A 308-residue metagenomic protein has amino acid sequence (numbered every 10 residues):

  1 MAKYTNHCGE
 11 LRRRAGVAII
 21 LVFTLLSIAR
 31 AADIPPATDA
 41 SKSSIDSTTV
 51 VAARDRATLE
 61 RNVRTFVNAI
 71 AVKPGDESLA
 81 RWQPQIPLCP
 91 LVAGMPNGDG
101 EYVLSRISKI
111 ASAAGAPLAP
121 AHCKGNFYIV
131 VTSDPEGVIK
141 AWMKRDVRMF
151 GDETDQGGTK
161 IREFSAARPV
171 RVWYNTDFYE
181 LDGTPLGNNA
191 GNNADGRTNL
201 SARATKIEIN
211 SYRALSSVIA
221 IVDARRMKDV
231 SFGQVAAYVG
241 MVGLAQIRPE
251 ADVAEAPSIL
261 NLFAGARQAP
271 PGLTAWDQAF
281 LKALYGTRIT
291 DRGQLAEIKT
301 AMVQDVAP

Functional and structural regions predicted by a protein language model:
M1-R13: N-terminal secretory signal peptides that target proteins for export/translocation
G16-S27: Bacterial N-terminal signal peptides
A29-P36: Boundary at the C-terminal end of the N-terminal hydrophobic targeting segment
S43, A80-Q85, Y212: Short, flexible turn/loop "capping" segments at secondary-structure junctions
I45-R54: N-terminal secretion/transport leader regions
D55-P84: Compositionally biased P/S/T/G-rich terminal and signal peptide-adjacent segments that lie outside catalytic cores
E60, L91-R106, G115-P308: Long, folded non-catalytic interaction modules
F66-D76, K109-A116, T205: N-terminal post-signal-peptidase region of extra-cytosolic proteins
